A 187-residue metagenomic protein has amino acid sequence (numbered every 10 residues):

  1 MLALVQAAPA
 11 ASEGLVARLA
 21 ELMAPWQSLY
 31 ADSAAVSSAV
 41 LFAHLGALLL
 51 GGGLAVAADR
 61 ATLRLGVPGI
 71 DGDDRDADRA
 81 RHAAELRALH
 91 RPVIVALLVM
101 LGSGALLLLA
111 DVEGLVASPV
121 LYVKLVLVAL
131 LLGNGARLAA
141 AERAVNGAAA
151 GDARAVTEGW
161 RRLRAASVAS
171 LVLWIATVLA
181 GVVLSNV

Functional and structural regions predicted by a protein language model:
M1-V187: Polytopic transmembrane helical bundles with strong interfacial aromatic enrichment
